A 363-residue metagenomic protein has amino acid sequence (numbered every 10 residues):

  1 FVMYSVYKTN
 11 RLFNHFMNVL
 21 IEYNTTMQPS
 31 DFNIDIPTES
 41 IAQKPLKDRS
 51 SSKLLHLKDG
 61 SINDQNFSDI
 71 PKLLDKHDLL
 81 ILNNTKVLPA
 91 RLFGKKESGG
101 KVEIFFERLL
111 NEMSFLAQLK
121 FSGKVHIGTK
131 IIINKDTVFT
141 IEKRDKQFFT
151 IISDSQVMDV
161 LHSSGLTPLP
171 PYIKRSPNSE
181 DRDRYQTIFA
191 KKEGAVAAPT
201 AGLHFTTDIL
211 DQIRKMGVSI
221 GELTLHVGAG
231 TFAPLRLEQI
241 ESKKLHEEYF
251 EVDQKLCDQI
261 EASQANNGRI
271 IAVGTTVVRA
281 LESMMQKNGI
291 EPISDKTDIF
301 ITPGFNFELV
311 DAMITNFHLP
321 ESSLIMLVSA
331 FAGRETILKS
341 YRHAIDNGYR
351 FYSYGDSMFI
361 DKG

Functional and structural regions predicted by a protein language model:
V6, N14, E22-Y23: Intrinsically disordered, low-complexity cationic segments
L20-G363: Surface-exposed, charge/polar-rich loops and edge strands
